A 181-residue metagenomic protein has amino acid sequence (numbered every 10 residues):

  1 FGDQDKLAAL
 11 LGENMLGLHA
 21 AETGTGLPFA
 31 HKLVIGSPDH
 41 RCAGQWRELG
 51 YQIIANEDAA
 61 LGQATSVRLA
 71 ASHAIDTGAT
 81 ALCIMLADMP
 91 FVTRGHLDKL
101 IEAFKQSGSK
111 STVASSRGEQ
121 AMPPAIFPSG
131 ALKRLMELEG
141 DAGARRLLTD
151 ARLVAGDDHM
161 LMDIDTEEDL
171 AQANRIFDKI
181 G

Functional and structural regions predicted by a protein language model:
F1-A87, F91-A121, D150-D157: Nucleotide and nucleotide-moiety/phosphate-recognizing core
L10, F91, I126, D163-I164: Short aromatic/basic micro-patch
D39-R41, A131, D169: Alpha-helix capping/helix-boundary segments
R68-A71, S129, E167-Q172: Short, surface-exposed amphipathic charged segments that create phosphate/polyanion-binding patches used for binding
A79, Q120-K133, E167: Conserved nucleotide-sugar donor-binding and metal-coordinating catalytic region shared by glycosyltransferases
K133-G181: Conserved alpha/beta core of the MobA/IspD/sugar-nucleotide pyrophosphorylase nucleotidyltransferase superfamily
